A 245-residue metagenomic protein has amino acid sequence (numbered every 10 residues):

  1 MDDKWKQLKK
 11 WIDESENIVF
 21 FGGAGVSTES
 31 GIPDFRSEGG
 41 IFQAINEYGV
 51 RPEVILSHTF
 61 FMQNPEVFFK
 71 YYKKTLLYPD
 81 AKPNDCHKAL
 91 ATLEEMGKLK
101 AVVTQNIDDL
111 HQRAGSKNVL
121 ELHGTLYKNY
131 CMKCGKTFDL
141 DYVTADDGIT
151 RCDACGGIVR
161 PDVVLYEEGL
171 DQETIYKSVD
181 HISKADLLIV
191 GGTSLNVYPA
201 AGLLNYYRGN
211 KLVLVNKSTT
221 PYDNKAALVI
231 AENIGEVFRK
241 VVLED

Functional and structural regions predicted by a protein language model:
M1-D245: Conserved catalytic core of sirtuin-type NAD+-dependent deacylases
